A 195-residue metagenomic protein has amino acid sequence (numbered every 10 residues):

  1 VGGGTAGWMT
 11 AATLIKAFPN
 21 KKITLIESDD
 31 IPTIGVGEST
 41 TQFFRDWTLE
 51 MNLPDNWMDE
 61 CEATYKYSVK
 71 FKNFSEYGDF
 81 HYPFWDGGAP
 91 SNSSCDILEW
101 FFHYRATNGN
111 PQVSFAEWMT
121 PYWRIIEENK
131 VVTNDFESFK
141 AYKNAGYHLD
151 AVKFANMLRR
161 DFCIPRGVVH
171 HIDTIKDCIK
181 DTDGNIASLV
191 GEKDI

Functional and structural regions predicted by a protein language model:
G2-T5: Glycine-rich Rossmann-fold phosphate-binding loop(s) that bind the pyrophosphate of adenine dinucleotide cofactors
T10, L14, T120-W123, L158: Hydrophobic residues within alpha-helices that form the first helical element adjacent to the glycine-rich loop
T10-K21, W47, P165: A short, Lys/Arg-enriched amphipathic alpha-helix followed by its capping loop at the start of a domain
I15-V36: Glycine-rich FAD pyrophosphate-binding loop
I23-S28, N134-K143: A short, surface-exposed helix-loop junction/capping segment
P32-I125: Dinucleotide-binding Rossmann-like beta1-alpha1 core, especially the glycine-rich loop that anchors the ADP
Y122-D135: Alpha-helix N-cap/helix-start capping residues at coil-to-helix junctions, especially the first residue of tandem
A141-D177, N185, E192-K193: Helical element adjacent to the flavin cofactor pocket in flavoenzyme catalytic cores
